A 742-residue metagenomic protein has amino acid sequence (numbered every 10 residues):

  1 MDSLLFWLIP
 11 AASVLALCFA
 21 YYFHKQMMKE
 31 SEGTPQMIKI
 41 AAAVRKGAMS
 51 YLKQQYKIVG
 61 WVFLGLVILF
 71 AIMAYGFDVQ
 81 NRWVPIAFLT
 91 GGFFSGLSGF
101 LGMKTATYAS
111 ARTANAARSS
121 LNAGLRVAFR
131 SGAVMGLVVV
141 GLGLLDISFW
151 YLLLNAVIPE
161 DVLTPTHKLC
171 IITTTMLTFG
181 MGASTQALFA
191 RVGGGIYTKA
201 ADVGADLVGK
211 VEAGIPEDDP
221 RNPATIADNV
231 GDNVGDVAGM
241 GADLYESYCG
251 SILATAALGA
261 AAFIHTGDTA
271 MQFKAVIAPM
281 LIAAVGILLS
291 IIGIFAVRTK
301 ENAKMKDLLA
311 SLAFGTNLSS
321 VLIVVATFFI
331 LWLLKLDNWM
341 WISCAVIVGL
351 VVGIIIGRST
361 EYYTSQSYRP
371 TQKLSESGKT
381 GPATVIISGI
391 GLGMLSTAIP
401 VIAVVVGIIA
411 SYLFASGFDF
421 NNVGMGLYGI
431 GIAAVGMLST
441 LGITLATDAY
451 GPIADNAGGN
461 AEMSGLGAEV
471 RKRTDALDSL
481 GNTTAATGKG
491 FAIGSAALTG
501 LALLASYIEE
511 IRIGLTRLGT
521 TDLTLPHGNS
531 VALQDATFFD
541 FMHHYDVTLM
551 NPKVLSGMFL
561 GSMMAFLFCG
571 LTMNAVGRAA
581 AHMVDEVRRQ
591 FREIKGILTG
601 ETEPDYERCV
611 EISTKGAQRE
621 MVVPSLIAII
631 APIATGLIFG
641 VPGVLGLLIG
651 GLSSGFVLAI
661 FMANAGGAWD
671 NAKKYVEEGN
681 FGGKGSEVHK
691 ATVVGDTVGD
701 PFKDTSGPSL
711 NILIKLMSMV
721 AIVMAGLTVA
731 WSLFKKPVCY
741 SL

Functional and structural regions predicted by a protein language model:
M1-L742: Hydrophobic packing and interface segments
